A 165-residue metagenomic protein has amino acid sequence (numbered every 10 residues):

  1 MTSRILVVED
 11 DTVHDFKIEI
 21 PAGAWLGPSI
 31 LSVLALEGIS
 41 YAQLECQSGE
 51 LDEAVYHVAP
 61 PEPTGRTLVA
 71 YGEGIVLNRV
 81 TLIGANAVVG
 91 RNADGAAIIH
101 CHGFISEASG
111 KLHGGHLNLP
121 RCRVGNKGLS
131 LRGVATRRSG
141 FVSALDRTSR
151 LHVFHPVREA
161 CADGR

Functional and structural regions predicted by a protein language model:
M1-I18: Generic N-terminal amphipathic, Lys/Arg-enriched alpha-helix
T2-V7, E45, P60-L68, V89-A96: A broad, low-specificity signal for short, low-complexity segments enriched in glycine/proline and polar/charged
T12-H14, S40, A97-I99: Residues at beta-strand starts and edge strands
P21, W25-I83: Short, well-structured hydrophobic secondary-structure segments
S48-E50, I105-S109, A135-R137: Beta-strand elements of well-folded, non-transmembrane domains
E53, G110-L112, R138-V142: Intrinsically disordered, low-complexity acidic/polar segments
A70-L131: Long, charge-patterned amphipathic alpha-helical coiled-coil/hairpin "stalk" segments used as oligomerization
L117-R165: Glycine-rich, aromatic-bearing surface loops/beta-hairpins
